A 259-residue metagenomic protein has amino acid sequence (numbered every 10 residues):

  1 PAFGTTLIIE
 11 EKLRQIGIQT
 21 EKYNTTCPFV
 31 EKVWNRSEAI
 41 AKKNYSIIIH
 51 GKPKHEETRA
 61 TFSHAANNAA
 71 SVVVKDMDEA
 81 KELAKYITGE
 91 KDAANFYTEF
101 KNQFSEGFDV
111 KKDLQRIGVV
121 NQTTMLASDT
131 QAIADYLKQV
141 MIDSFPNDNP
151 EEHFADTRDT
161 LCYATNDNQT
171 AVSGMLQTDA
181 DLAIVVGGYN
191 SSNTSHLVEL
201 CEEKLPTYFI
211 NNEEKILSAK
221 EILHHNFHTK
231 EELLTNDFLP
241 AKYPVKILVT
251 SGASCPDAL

Functional and structural regions predicted by a protein language model:
P1-L259: The feature marks the mature, well-folded catalytic cores of soluble enzymes
